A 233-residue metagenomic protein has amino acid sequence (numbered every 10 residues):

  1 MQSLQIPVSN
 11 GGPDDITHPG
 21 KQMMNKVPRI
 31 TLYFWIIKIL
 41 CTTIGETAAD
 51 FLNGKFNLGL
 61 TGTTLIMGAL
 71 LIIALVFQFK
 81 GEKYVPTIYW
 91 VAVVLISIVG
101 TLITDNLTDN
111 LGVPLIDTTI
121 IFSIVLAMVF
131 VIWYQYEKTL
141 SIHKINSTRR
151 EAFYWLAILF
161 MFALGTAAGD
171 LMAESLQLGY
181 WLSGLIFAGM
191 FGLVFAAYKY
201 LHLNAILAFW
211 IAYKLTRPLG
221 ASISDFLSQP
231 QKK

Functional and structural regions predicted by a protein language model:
M1-V27: Short, Lys/Arg-rich, polar N-terminal cytosolic tail immediately upstream of the first transmembrane signal-anchor
P19-M23, I72-T87, F130-N146, V194-A205: C-terminal ends of transmembrane helices
G20-I30, T47-L58, Q78-Y84, I142-R149 (+1 more regions): Short juxtamembrane and helix-loop transition motifs at transmembrane-helix boundaries in membrane proteins
V27-W35, E82-W90, L115, S147-W155 (+4 more regions): Hydrophobic, aromatic-rich alpha-helical transmembrane segments and their membrane-interface anchor motifs
I39, T43, T47-N53, Q78-E82 (+7 more regions): A structural feature that tracks compact, well-ordered secondary-structure segments with a strong bias toward
K55-A69, G112-A127, Q177-G189: Structural signature of hydrophobic alpha-helical transmembrane segments
K83-R149, F153: Hydrophobic, ordered structural segments
N110-V113, L140-K144, L203-F209, S228-K233: A cytosolic-side transmembrane-helix exit/cap motif
